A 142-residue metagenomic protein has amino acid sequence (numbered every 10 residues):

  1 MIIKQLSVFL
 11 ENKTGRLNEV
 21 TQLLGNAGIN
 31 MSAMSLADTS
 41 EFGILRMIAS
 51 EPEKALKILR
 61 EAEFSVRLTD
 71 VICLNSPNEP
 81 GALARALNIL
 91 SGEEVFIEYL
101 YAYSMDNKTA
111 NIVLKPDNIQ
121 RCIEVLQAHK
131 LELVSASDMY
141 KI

Functional and structural regions predicted by a protein language model:
M1-I142: A conserved regulatory-domain signal marking ACT and ACT-like small-molecule sensing domains and adjacent regulatory
